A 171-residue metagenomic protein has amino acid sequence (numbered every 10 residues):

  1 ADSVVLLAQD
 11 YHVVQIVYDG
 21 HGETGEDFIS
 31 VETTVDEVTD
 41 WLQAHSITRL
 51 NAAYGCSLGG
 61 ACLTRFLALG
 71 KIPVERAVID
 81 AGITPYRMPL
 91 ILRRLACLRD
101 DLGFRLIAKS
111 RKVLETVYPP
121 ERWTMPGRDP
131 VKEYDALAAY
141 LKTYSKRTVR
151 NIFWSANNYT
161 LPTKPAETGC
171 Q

Functional and structural regions predicted by a protein language model:
A1-E23: Conserved HGGG/HGGXW glycine-rich cap/lid loop of the alpha/beta-hydrolase fold
D2, R65-L69: Active-site signature of alpha/beta-hydrolase-fold catalytic machinery across serine- and Asp/Cys-nucleophile hydrolases
Q15-Y54: Active-site loop/oxyanion-hole signature of alpha/beta-hydrolase fold enzymes
T24, L63-T64, R87-M88: Glycine/Thr-rich phosphate-binding loops of Rossmann-like dinucleotide-binding domains
Y54-L63: Gly/Ala-rich beta-loop-alpha elbow adjacent to hydrolase catalytic centers
A68, V74-L106: Flexible "cap/lid" loop of the alpha/beta hydrolase fold
M88-P89, A108-A166: Conserved alpha/beta-hydrolase catalytic His-Asp/Glu region
G169-Q171: Catalytic His-Asp charge-relay segment
